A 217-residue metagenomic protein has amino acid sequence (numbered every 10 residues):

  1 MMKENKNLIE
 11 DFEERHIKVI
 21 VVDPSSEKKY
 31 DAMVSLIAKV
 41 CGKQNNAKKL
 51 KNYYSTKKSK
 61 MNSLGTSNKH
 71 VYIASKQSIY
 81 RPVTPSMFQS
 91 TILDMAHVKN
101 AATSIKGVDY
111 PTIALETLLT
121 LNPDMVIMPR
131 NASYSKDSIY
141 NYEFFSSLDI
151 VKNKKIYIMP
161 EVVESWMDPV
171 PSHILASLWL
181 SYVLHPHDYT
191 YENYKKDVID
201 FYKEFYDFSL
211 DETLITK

Functional and structural regions predicted by a protein language model:
M1-V40, D109-K152, I215: Acidic/His-rich segments in extracytoplasmic proteins that coordinate ligands and/or metal ions
N7-R81, A102-S104, I158-K217: Extracytoplasmic substrate-binding proteins
L36, I92-M95, T117, W179: Amphipathic alpha-helical segments that form well-ordered structural scaffolds and often line/cohere around active
S63-T66, P82, I92, E116-T120 (+1 more regions): Short, conserved, surface-exposed binding loops centered on an aromatic residue
A74, S90-A96, Y110, K136-Y140 (+2 more regions): Conserved N-terminal glycine/acidic-rich loop preference
P82-D109: Alpha-helical, coiled-coil/dimerization segments enriched in small aliphatic residues
P82-P85, D137-I139, P169: Short, well-ordered secondary-structure micro-motifs
L93, L148-Y157: Substrate-binding rim/cap in mid-to-C-terminal beta-strand-loop elements of soluble/periplasmic
